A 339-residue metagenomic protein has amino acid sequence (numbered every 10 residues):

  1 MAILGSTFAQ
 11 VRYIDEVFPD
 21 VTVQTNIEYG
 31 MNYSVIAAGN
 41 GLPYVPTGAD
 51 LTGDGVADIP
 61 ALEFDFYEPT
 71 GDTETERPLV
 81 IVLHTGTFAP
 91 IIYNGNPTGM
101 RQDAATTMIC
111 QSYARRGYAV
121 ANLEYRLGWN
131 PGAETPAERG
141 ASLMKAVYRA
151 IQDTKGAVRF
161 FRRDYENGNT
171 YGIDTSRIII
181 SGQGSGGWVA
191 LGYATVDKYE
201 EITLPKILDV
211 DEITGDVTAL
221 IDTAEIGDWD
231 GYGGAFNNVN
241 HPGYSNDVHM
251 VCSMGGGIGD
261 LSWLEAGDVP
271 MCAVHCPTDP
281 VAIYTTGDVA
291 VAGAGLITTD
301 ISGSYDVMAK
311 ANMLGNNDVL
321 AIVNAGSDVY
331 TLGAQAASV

Functional and structural regions predicted by a protein language model:
M1-R12: Bacterial Sec-dependent N-terminal signal peptides
Q10-P78: N-terminal cap/lid segment of alpha/beta-hydrolase-fold proteins
L42, T87-A105, R115-Y148, Y330-A337: Cap/lid segment of the alpha/beta-hydrolase catalytic domain
G71, T75, A137-Q152, G156-G184 (+2 more regions): Gly/Ser-rich "nucleophile elbow"/oxyanion-hole loop immediately N-terminal to the catalytic nucleophile in hydrolases
T75-F88: Short beta-strand element of the alpha/beta-hydrolase
T98-A105, V269-V339: Active-site-adjacent alpha-helix of alpha/beta-hydrolase-fold enzymes
G182-G192: Glycine-rich nucleophile elbow surrounding the catalytic serine of serine-hydrolase chemistry
Y199-N246: Short mixed-charge
